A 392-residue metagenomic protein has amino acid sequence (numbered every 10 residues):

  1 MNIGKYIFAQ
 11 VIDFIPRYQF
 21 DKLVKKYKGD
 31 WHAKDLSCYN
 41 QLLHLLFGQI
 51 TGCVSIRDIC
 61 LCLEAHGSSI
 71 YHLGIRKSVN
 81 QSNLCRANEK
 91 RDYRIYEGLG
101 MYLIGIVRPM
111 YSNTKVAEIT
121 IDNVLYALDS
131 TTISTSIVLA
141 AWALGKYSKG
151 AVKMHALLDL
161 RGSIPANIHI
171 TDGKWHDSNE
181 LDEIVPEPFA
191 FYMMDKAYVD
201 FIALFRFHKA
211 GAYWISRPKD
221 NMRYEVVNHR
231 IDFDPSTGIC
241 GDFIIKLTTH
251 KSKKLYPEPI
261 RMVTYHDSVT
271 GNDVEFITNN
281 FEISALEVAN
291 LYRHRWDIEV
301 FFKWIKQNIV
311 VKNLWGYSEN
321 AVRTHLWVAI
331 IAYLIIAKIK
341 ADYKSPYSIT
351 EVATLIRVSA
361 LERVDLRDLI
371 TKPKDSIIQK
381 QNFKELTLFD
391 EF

Functional and structural regions predicted by a protein language model:
M1-D58, C62, G98, I119-V124 (+2 more regions): Single, function-defining residue in the core of a domain
G67-G74: Extended, structured, electrostatic nucleic-acid-contact surfaces
I75, S112, N382-L386: A short, hydrophobic/aromatic-rich structural module that often spans a beta strand with its adjoining loop
R76-A141: Active-site- or DNA-interface-adjacent structural scaffold in DNA-acting proteins
A143-G145: Extracellular beta-strand-rich solenoid/capping regions of secreted or surface-exposed proteins that bind or remodel
